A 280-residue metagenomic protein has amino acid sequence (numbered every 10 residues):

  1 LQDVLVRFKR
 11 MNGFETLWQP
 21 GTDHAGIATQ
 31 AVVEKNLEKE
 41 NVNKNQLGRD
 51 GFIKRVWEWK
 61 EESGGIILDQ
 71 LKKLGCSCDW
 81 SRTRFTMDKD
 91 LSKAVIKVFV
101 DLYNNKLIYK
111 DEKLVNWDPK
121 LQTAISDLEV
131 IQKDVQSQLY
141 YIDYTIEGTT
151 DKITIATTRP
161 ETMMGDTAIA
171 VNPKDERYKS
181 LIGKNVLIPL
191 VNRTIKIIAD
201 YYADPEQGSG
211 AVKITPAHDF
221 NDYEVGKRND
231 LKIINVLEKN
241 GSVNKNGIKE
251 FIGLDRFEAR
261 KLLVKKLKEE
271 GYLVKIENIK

Functional and structural regions predicted by a protein language model:
L1-K174, T215-G247, R256-L263, L267-K280: N-terminal, positively charged nucleic-acid-binding surface of large information/translation enzymes
Y178-K179: A contiguous catalytic/ligand-binding core that recognizes phosphate-bearing ligands
I182-K239: Extracellular/luminal Protease-associated
